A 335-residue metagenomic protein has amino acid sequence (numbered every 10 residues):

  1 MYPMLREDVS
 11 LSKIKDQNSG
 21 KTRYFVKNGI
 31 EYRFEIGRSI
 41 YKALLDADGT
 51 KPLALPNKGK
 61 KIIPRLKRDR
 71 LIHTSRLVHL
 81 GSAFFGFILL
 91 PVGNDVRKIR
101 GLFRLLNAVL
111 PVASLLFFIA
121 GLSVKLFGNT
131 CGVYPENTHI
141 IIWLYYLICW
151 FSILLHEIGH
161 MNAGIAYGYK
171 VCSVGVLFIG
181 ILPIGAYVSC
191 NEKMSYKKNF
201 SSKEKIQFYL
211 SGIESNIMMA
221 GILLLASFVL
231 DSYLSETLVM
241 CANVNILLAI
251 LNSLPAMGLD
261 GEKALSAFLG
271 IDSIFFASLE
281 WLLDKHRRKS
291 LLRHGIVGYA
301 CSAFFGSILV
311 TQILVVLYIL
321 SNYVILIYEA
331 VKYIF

Functional and structural regions predicted by a protein language model:
M1-N28: Long, low-complexity, charged/polar intrinsically disordered regions in eukaryotic proteins
K21, G29-F103: Long, charge-rich, low-complexity alpha-helical segments
A43, H156, G175, G212 (+1 more regions): Divalent metal-coordination and catalytic microenvironments
P56-L66, F84-R97, C149-A163, L182-E192 (+1 more regions): Hydrophobic alpha-helical transmembrane segments
H73-L154: Topogenic membrane-insertion module of multi-pass membrane proteins
H79-A83, I142-S195, A267-L269, S273: Small-residue-rich helix-interface/hinge motifs
V133-H139, E192-F200, T237-M240, H294: Helix-boundary and loop/linker segments of multi-pass membrane transporters
F200-I334: Hydrophobic transmembrane alpha-helical segments that form the core helix bundle of multi-pass membrane enzymes
